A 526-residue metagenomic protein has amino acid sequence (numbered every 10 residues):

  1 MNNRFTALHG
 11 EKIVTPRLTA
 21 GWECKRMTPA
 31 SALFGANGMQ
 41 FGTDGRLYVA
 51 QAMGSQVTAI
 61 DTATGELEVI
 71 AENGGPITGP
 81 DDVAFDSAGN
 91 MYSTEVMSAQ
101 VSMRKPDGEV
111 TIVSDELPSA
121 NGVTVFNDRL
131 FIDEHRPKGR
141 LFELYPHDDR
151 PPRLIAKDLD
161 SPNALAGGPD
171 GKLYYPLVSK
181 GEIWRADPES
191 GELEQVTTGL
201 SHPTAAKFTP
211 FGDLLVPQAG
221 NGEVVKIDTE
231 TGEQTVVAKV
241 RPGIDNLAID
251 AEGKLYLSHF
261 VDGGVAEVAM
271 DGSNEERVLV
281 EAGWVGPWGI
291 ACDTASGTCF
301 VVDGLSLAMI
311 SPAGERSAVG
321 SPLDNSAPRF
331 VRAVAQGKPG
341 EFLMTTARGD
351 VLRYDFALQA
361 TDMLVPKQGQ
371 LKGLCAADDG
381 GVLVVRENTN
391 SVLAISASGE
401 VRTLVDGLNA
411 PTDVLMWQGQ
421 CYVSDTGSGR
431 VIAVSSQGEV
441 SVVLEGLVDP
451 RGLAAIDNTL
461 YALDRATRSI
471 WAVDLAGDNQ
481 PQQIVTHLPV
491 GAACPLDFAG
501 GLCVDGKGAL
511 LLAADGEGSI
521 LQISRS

Functional and structural regions predicted by a protein language model:
N2-E11: N-terminal pre-domain segments of enzymes
G10-L33: A short helix->beta-strand "capping" segment at the edge of beta-propeller domains
C24-A30, E66-N73, G108-S114, R150-K157 (+8 more regions): A short beta-strand motif characteristic of beta-propeller blades
A30-D44, G74-A88, Q100, E116-D133 (+16 more regions): Beta-rich, blade/repeat-based domains predominating in secreted/periplasmic proteins but also intracellular
V49-A63: Beta-propeller domains
M53-Q56, M97-Q100, P137-G139, S179-E182 (+8 more regions): Loop/turn residues immediately N-terminal
D61-G65, R104-E109, L144-D149, A186-G191 (+8 more regions): Short loop/turn segments that connect beta-strands within beta-propeller blades
G263, D271, L496-S526: Blade-level signature of beta-propeller repeat domains, shared across WD40, Kelch, NHL, RCC1 and BNR/Asp-box propellers
